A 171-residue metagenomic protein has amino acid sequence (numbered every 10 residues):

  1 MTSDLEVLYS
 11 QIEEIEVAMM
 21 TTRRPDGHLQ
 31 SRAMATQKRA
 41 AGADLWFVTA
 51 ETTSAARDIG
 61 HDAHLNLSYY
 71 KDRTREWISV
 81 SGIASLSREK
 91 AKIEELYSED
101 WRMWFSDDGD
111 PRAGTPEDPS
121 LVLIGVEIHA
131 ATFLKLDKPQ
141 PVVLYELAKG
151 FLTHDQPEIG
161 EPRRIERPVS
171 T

Functional and structural regions predicted by a protein language model:
M1-E16, V169-T171: N-terminal leader/targeting segments and the immediate start of mature chains
S10-D26, L65-Y69: A short, Trp-centered hydrophobic/proline-enriched beta-strand micro-motif
L29-A33: A positional/architectural concept
M34-K38: A short, well-structured catalytic beta-strand-centered motif of the EAL phosphodiesterase domain for c-di-GMP
A41-W46: Short active-site oxyanion
V48-A50: Short His-Asn-centered micro-motif
A55-I128: Short, structured beta-strand-loop surface elements
A113-T171: C-terminal edge-of-domain segments
